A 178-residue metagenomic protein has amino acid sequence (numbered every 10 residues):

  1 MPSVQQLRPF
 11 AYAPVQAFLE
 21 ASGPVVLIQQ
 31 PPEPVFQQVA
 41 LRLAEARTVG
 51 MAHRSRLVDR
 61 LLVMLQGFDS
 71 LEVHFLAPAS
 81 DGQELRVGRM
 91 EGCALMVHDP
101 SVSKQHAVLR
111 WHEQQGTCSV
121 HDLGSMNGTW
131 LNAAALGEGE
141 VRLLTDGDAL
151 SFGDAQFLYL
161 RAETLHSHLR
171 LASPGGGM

Functional and structural regions predicted by a protein language model:
M1-V97, E163-M178: Intrinsically disordered, low-complexity acidic Ser/Thr-rich regulatory segments
V25-L27, Q115-D122: Short, well-ordered strand-loop elements centered on a beta-strand within folded domains, enriched for acidic residues
G82-E113, A135-L136: Short, charged beta-strand/loop "edge" motif centered at a coil->beta-strand transition that forms conserved
R86, M96, S101, D122 (+3 more regions): Short aromatic/basic micro-patch
V87, H106-R110, C118-H121, M126-W130 (+1 more regions): Short hydrophobic/aromatic patches on the structural cores and recognition surfaces of FHA
A94, S103, G116-T117, M126-N127 (+1 more regions): Short, surface-exposed beta-strand-loop junctions and turns on beta-sheet-rich folds
H112, T117, W130-M178: C-terminal boundary/linker segments immediately following FHA domains
